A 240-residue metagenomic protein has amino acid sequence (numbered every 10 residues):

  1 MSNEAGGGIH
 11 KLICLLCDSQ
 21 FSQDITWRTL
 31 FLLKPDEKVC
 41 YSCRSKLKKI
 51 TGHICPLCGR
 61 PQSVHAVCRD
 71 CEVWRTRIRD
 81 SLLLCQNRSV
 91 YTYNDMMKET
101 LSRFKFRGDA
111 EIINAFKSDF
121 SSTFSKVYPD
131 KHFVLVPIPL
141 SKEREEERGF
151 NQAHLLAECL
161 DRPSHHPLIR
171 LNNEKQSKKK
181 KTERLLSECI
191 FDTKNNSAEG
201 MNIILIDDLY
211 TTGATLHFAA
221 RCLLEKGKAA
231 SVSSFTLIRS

Functional and structural regions predicted by a protein language model:
M1-S240: Glycine-rich phosphate/pyrophosphate-handling loop used in enzymes and phosphotransfer proteins
